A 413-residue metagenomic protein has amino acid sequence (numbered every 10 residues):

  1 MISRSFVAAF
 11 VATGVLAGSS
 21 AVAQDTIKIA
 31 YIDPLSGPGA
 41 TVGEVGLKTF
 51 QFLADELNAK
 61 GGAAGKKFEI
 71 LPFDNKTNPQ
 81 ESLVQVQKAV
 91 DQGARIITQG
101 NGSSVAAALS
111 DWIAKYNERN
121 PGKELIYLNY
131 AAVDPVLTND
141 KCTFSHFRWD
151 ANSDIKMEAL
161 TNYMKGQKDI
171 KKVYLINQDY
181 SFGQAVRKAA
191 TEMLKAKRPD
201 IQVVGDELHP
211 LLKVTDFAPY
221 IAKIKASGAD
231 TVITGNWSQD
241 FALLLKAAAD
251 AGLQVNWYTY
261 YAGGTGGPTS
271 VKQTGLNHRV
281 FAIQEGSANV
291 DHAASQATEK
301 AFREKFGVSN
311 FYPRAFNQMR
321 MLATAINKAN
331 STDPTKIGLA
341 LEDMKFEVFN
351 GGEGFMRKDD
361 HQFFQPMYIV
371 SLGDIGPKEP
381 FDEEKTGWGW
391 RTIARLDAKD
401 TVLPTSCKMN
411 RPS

Functional and structural regions predicted by a protein language model:
A8-A17: Bacterial N-terminal signal peptides
G18-A23: Sec/Tat signal peptide C-region and signal peptidase I cleavage site
T26, T41-K48, K60-L137, W149 (+2 more regions): Beta-alpha junction/loop-to-helix N-cap segments that form part of ligand/metal-binding clefts
I27, F346-S413: Solvent-exposed, acidic/polar segments of extracytosolic/periplasmic ligand-binding ectodomains
A30-Q51, F73-Q80, N101-G102, I176-A185 (+2 more regions): Extracytoplasmic "Venus flytrap"
Q80-V84, P135-V136, F144-G252, A288-A297: Extracellular/periplasmic Venus flytrap/periplasmic-binding protein
A89-S103, N120-Y130, K172-N177, G228-S238 (+4 more regions): Periplasmic-binding protein-like
T143, L245-M319, N327-T332, G376 (+1 more regions): Extracellular/periplasmic periplasmic-binding protein-like sensory domains
